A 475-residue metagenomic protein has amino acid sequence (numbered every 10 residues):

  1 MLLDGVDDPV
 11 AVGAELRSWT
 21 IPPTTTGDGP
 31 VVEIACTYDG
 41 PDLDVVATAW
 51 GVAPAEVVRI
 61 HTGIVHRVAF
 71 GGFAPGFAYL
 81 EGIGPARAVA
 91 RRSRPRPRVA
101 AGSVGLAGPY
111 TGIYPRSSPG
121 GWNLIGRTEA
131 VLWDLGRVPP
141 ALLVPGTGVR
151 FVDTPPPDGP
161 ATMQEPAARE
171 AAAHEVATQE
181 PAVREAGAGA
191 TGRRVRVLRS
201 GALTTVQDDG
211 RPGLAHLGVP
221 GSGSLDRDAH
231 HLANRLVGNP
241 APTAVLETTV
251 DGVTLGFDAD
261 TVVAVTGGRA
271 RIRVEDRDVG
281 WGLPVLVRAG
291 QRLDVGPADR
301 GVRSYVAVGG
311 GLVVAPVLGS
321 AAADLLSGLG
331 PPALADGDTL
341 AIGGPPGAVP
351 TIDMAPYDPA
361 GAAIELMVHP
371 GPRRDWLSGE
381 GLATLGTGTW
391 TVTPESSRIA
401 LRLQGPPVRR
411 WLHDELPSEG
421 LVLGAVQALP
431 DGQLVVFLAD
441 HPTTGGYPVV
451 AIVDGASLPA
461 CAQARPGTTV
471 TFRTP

Functional and structural regions predicted by a protein language model:
M1-P475: Conserved "landmark" site that anchors the functional core of diverse proteins
